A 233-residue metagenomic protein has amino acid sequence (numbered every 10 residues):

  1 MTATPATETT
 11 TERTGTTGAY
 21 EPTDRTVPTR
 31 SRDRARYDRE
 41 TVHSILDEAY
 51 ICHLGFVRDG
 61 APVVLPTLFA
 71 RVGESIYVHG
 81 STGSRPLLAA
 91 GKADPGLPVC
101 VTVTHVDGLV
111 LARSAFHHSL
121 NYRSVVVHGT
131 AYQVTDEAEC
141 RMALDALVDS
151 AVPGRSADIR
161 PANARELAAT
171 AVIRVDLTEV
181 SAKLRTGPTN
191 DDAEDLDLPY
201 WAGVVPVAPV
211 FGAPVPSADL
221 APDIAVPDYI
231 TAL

Functional and structural regions predicted by a protein language model:
M1-R25, T135, E139-L233: C-terminal edge-of-domain segments
M1-V27, G73-P86, Y122-A131: N-terminal short leaders/motifs
P22-Y77, L88: An N-terminal domain-cap segment
Y50, L65, V72-E74, P95-V99 (+3 more regions): A generic structural signal for short beta-strands and their flanking turns/coil linkers
H53-V57, R113-A115, A131-D136, S156-N163: Short helix-to-loop capping/linker segments positioned immediately adjacent to catalytic or ligand/cofactor-binding
F69, G129-A131, I173, L177: A structural signal for short, well-ordered beta-strand segments
I76-H79, V101, V125-V127, R174 (+2 more regions): Short hydrophobic-aromatic micro-motifs
T82-A146: Short, structured beta-strand-loop surface elements
